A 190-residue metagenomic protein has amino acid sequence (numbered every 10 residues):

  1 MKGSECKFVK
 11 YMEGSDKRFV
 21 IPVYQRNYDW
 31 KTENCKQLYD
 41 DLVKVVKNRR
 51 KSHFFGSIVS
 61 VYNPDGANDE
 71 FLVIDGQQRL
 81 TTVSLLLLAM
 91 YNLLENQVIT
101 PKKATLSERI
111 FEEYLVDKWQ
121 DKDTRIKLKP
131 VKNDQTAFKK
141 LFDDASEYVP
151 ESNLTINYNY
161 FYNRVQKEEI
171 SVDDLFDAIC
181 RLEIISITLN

Functional and structural regions predicted by a protein language model:
K2-N190: Glycine- and hydrophobic-rich flexible loops that cap the catalytic core of alpha/beta enzyme folds
